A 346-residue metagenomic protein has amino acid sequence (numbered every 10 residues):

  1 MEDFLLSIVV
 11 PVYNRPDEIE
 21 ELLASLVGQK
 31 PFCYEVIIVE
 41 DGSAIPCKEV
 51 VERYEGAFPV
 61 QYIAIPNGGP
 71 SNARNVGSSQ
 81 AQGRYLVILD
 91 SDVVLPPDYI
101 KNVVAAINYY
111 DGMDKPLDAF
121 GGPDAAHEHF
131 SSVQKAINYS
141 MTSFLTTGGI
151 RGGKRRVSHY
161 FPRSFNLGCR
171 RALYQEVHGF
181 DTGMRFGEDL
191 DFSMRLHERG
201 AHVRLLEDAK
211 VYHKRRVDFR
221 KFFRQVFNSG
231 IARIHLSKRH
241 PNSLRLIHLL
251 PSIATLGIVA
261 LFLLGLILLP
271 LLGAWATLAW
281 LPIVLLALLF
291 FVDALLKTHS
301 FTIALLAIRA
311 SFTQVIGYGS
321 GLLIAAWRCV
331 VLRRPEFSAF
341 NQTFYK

Functional and structural regions predicted by a protein language model:
M1-G28: N-proximal low-complexity "stem/linker" segments adjacent to membrane-targeting elements
F4-S7, E35, D191: Cell-envelope/extracellular polymer assembly enzymes that use nucleotide-activated donors
S25, E40-E49, N67, D90-P96: A conserved acidic beta->alpha catalytic loop
I65-A81, N102, F161-F165: Glycine-rich, basic loop-to-helix element that forms the pyrophosphate-binding segment of sugar-nucleotide handling
L86: Short aromatic/hydrophobic "clamp" motif used to bind/position activated sugar donors
D98-K135, Y139, A209-K210, K214: Conserved donor NDP-sugar-binding/catalytic core segment of glycosyltransferases
D181-L244: Catalytic donor/gating beta->alpha subdomain of glycosyltransferases that bind UDP-sugars
A254-V331: Membrane-embedded multi-pass helical conduit in multi-pass membrane proteins, especially envelope-biosynthetic
